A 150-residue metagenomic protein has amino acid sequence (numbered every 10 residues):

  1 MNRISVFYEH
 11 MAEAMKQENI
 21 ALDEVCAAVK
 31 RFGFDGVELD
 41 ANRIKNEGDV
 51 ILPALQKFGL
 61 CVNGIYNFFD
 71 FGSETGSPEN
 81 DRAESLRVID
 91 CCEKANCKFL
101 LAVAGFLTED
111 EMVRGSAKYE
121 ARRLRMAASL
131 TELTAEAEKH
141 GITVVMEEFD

Functional and structural regions predicted by a protein language model:
M1-C97, A121, T131, E138: N-terminal pre-domain/capping segments
T75, T108, T131-T134, T143: Residue-identity detector for threonine
P78-D81, G115-K118, E147: Short, structured coil/loop segments at alpha-helix boundaries
C92-G115, H140-D150: Active-site groove signature of glycoside hydrolases
M112-L130, E136: Active-site cleft segment of glycoside hydrolase catalytic domains centered on the general acid/base Glu
